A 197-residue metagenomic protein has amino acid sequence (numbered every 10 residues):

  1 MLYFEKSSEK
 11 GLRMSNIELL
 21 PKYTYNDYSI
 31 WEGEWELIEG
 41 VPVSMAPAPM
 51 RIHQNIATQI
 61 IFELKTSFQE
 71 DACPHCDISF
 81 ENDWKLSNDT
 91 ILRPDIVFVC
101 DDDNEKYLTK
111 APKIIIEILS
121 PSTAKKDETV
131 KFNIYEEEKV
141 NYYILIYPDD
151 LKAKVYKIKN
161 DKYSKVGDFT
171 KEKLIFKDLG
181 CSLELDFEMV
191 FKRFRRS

Functional and structural regions predicted by a protein language model:
M1-E138, Y142-S197: Gly/Pro/Ser/Thr-rich low-complexity, intrinsically disordered segments predominantly at protein N-termini
